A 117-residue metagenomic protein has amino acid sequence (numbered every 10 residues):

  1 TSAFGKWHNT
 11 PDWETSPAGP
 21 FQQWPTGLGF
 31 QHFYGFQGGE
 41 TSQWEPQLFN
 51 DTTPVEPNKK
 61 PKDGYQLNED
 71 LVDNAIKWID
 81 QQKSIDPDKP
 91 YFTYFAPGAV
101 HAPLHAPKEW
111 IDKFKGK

Functional and structural regions predicted by a protein language model:
T1-H8: Long, well-ordered early-domain segments
H8-K115: Formylglycine-dependent
